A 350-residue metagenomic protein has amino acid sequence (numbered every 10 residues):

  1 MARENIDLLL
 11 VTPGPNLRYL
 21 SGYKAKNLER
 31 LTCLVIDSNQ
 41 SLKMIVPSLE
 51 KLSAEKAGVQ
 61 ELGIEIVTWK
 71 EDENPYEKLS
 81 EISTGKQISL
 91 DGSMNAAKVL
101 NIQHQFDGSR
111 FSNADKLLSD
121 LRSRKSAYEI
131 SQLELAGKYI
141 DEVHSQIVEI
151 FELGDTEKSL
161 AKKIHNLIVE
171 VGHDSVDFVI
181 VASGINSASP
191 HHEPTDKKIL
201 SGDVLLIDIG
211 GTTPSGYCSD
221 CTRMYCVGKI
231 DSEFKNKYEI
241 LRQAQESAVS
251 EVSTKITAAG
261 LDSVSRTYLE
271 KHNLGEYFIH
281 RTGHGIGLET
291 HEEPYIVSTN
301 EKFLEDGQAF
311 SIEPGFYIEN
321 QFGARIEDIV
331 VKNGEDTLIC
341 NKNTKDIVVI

Functional and structural regions predicted by a protein language model:
M1-I350: Active-site neighborhoods and metal-handling regions in enzymes and metal-associated proteins
